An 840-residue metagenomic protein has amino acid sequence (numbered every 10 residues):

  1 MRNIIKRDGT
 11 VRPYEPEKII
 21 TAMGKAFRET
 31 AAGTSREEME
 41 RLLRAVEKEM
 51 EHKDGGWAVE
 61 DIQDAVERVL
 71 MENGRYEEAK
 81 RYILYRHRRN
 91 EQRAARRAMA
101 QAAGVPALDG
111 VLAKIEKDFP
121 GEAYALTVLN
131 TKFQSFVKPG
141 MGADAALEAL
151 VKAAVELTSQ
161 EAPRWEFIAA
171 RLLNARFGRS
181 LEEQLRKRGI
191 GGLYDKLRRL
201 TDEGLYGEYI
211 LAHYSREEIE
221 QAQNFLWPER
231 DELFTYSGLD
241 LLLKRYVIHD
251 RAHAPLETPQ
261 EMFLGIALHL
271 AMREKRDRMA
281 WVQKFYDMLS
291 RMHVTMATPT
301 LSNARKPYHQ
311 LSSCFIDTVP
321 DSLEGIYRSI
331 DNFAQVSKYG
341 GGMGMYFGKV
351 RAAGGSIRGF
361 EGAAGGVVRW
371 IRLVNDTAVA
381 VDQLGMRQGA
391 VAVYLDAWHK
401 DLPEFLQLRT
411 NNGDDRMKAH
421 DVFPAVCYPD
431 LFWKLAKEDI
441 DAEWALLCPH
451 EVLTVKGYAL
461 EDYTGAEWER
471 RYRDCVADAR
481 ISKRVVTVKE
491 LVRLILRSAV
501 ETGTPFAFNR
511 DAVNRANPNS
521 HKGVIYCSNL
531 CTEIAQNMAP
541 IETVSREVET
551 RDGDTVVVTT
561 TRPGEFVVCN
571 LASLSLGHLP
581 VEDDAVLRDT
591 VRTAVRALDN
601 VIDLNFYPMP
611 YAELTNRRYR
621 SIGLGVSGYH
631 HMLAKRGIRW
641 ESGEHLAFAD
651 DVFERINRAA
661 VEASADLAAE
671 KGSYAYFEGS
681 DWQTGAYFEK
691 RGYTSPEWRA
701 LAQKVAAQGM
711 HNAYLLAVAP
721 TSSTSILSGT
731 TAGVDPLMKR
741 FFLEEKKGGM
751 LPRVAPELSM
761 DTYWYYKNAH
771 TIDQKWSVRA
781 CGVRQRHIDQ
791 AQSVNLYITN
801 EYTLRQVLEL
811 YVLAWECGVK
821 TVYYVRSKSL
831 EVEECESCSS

Functional and structural regions predicted by a protein language model:
T10, R36-L264, A280-Y286: Core nucleic-acid recognition elements
R68-M71, M141, E156, F234-K244 (+4 more regions): Core structural elements
R81-A95, W165-L197, Y428, N514-Q536 (+7 more regions): Terminal amphipathic helices with adjacent charged low-complexity linkers/tails
A94-R96, L126, W165-A169, T295-D317 (+14 more regions): Core alpha/beta catalytic barrel or barrel-like domain that forms the active/cofactor pocket in diverse metabolic
D144, A149, A153, E182-L185 (+2 more regions): Long, structured ligand/cofactor-binding scaffold of large enzymes
R176-E218, Q223-E229, S312-S573, P580-V581 (+4 more regions): Active-site cavity-forming subdomains of large catalytic enzyme subunits
S215-W227, D231-L242, T532-Q536, L598 (+5 more regions): Catalytic alpha/beta core of large soluble enzyme barrels
M288, K306, I330, T590-E613 (+2 more regions): Internal maturation/activation junctions in enzymes
